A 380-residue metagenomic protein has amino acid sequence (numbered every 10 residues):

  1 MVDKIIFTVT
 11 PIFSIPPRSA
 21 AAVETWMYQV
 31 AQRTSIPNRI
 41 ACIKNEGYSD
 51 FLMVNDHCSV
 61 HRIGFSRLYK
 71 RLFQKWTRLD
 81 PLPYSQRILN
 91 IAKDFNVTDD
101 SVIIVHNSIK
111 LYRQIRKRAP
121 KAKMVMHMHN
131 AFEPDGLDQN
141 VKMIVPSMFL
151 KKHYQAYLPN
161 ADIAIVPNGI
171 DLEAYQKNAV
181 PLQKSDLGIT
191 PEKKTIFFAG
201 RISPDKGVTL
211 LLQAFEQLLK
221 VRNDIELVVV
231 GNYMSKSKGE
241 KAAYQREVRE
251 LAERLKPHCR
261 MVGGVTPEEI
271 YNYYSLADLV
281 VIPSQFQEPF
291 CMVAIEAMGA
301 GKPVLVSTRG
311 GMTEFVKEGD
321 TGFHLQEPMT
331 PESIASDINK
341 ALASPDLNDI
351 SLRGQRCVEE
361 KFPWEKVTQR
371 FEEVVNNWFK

Functional and structural regions predicted by a protein language model:
V9-P17, R33-L79: N-terminal strand-loop element at the rim of the active site of nucleotide-sugar-dependent glycosyltransferases
A119, E240-V265: Nucleotide-activated donor-binding/catalytic signature segment of Leloir-type glycosyltransferases, i.e., the conserved
Q176-I189: A short helix/loop element that forms part of the nucleotide-sugar donor recognition site in Leloir-type
I189-K206, L212-E216, L227-V230: Conserved donor-binding/catalytic core segment of Leloir-type glycosyltransferases
G264, N272-A277: Short alpha-helical donor nucleotide-sugar binding micro-motif in glycosyltransferases
P303-V306: Short hydrophobic beta-strand element within catalytic cores of glycosyltransferases and related nucleotide-activated
T313-N339: Change "using UDP/GDP/dTDP sugars" to "using nucleotide sugars
D346-K361: A short, well-ordered alpha-helix in the C-terminal region of glycosyltransferases
